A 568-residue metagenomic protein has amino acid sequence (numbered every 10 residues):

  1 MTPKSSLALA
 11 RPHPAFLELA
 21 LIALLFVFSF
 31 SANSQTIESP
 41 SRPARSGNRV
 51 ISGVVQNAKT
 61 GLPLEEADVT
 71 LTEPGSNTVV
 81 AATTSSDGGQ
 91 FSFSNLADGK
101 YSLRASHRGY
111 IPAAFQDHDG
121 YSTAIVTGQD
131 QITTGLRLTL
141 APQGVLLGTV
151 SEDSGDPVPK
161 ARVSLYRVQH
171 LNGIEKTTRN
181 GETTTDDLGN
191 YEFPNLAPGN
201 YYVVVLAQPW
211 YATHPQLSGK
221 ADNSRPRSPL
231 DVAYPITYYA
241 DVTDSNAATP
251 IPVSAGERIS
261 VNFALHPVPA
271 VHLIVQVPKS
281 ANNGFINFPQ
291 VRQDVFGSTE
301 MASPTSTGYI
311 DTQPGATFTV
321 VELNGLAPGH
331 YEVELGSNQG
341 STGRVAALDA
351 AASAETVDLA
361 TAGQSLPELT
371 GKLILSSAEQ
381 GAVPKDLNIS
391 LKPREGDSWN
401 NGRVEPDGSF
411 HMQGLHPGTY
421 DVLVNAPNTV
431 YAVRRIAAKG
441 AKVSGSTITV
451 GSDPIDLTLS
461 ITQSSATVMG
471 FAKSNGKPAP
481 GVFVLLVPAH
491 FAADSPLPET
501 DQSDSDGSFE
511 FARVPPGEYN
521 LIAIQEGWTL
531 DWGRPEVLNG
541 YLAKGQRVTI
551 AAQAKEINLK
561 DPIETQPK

Functional and structural regions predicted by a protein language model:
M1-A15: N-terminal secretory signal peptides that target proteins for export/translocation
T2, E18-L19, L24-K568: Long luminal/extracellular ectodomains of secretory-pathway precursor proteins
